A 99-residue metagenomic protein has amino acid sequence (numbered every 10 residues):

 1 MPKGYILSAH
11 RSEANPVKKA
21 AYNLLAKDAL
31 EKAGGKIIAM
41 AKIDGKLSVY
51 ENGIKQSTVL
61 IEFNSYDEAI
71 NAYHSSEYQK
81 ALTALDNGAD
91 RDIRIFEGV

Functional and structural regions predicted by a protein language model:
M1-S57, N64-E68, G98-V99: Short S/T/G/P-rich N-terminal loop/turn motif that feeds into the first structured element of a domain
S57-V59, A89: A generic structural signal for short beta-strands and their flanking turns/coil linkers
A69-G88: C-terminal structural segments of small proteins and small subunits
D86-V99: C-terminal end-helix/capping segment
